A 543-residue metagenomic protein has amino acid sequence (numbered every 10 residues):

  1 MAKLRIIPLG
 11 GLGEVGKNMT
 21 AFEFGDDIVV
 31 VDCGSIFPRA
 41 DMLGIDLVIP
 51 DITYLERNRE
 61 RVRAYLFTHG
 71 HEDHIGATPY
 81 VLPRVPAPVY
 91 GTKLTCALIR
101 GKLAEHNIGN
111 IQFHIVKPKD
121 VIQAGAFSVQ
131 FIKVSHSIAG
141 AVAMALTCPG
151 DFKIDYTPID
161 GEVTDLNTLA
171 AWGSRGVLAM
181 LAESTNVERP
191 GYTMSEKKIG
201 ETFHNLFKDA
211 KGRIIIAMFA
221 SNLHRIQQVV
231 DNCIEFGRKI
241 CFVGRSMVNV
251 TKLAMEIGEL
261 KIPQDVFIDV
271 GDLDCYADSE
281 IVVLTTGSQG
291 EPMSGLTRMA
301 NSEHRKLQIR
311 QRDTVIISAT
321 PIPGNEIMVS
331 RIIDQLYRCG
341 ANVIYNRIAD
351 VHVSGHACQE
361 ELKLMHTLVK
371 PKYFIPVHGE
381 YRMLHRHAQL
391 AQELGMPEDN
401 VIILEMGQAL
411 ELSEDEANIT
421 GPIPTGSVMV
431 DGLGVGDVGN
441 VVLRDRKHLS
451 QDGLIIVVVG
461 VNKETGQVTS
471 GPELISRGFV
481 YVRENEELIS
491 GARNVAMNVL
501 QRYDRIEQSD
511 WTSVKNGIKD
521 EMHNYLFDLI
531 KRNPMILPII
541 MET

Functional and structural regions predicted by a protein language model:
M1-R5, Y481, W511, K515: RNA-binding accessory domains that recognize and position tRNA/RNA substrates
A2-L66, H71-Y276, S294-Q308, I327-R331: His/Asp/Glu-rich metal-coordinating catalytic cores of metallo-dependent phosphodiesterases/hydrolases acting on
L12, I36-A40, R61, Y345-I348 (+5 more regions): A glycine- and charged-residue-rich anion-binding loop/surface
L103, A391, L526: Conserved hydrophobic residues forming the short capping helix/wall of the S-adenosyl-L-methionine
K117, E405, R532-I536: Short Gly/Ser/Thr- and Asp/Glu-enriched loop/turn motifs at secondary-structure junctions
R189-S318, I322-G491, V495-E507, K515: Hard-cation-handling environments
E507-T543: C-terminal tails and terminal domains of large nucleic-acid-associated and other macromolecular-machine proteins
